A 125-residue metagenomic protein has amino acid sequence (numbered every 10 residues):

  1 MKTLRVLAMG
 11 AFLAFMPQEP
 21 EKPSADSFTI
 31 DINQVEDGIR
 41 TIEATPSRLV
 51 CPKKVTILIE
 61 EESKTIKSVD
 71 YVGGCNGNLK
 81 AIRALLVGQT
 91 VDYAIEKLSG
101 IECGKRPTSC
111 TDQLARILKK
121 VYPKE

Functional and structural regions predicted by a protein language model:
M1-R5: Positively charged n-region of N-terminal signal peptides that target proteins for export
V6-L13: Hydrophobic helical h-region of N-terminal Sec-dependent signal peptides in bacterial secretory/periplasmic proteins
F15-E19: C-terminal, well-structured subdomains that either form a transmembrane helix-short loop-helix hairpin in multi-pass
P20-S63: Structured beta-strand/loop patches that form or line metal/cofactor-binding pockets in enzymes
P46-E125: Active-site- and interface-proximal helix/loop "cap" or "latch" segments in soluble metabolic and energy-transducing
